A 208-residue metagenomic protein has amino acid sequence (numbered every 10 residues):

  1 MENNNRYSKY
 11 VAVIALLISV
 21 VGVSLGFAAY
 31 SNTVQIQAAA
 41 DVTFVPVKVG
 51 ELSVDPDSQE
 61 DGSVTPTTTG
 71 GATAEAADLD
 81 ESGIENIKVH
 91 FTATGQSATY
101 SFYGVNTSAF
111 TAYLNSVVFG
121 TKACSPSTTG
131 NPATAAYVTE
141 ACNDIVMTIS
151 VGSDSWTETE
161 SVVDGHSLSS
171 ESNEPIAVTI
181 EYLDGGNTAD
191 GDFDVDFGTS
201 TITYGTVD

Functional and structural regions predicted by a protein language model:
E2-E81, T203-D208: Short, polar/proline-rich extracytoplasmic segments that appear immediately after membrane translocation
E2-R6, A74-T94, V151-P175: Extracellular adhesion/glycan-binding regions together with long Ser/Thr- and acidic-residue-rich low-complexity tracts
V20, S24, K48, E60 (+12 more regions): Intrinsically disordered, low-complexity segments enriched in small/polar residues
V23, S31-V34, K88-V151: Surface-exposed interaction patch
T33-Q37, C142, D190-F197: Short edge beta-strand segments in beta-sheet-rich domains
V34, T43, S63, D80-S82 (+7 more regions): Intrinsic disorder/low-complexity detector
T43-A74, V118-S161: A surface/secretory-pathway sequence property marking extracellular, secreted, or lumenal proteins enriched
H90-A123, V163-D208: C-terminal, structured domain-capping segment
